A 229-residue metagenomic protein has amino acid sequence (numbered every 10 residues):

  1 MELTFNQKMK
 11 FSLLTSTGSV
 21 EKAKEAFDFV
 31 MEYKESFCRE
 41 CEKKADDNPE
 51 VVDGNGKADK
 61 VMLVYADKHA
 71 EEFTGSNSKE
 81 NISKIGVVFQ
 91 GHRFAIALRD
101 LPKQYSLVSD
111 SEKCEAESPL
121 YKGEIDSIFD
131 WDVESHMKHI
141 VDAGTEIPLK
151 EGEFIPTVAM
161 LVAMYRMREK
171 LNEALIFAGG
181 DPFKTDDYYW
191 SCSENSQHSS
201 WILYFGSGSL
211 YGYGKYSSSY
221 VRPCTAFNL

Functional and structural regions predicted by a protein language model:
M1-E2, G18, V30, A70 (+4 more regions): Compositionally biased, low-complexity segments enriched in small residues
E2-C38: Amphipathic alpha-helical segments in structured regions that serve as interaction surfaces
N6, Q104-D110, E153, W190 (+1 more regions): Tryptophan-centered motif/residue detector
M9, G86-V88, S200: Long alpha-helical scaffolds
F11, F94-A95, F154-P156: Short, hydrophobic/proline-enriched secondary-structure or compact coil segments at domain edges
K22-Y33, L101-L120, V162-A178: Surface-exposed flexible segments
S36-E151, K215-L229: Short, compositionally biased
W131-F154, V158-K215, C224-N228: An exposed tryptophan-centered "aromatic clamp" motif
